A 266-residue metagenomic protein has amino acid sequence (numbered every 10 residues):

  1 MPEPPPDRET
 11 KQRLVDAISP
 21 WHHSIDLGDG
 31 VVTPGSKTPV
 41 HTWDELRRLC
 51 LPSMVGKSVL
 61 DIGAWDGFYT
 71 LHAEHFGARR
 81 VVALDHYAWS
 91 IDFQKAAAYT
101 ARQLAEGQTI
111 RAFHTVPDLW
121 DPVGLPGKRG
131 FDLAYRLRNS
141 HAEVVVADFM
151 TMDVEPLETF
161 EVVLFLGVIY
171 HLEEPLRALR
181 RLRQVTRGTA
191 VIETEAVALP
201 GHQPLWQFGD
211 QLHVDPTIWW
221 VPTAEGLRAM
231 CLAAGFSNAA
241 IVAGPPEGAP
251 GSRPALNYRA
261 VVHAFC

Functional and structural regions predicted by a protein language model:
M1-D29: N-terminal, positively charged/glycine-rich alpha-helical extensions of SAM-dependent methyltransferases
G35-K57, H72: Conserved alpha-helix/loop element of class I SAM-dependent methyltransferases that forms part of the SAM/SAH-binding
K57-W65: Conserved class I S-adenosyl-L-methionine
D66-A78: Conserved SAM-binding loop of SAM-dependent methyltransferases across substrates and taxa, primarily the Class I
R80-H86: Conserved SAM-binding motif I beta-strand of class I
K95-A142: Short, conserved SAM-binding/catalytic segment of Class I S-adenosyl-L-methionine-dependent methyltransferases
W120-K128, M150-E155, F160, L164-F165 (+1 more regions): S-adenosyl-L-methionine-dependent methyltransferase catalytic module, highlighting the catalytic core
N139-T151: Conserved SAM-binding strand-loop segment of SAM-dependent methyltransferases
